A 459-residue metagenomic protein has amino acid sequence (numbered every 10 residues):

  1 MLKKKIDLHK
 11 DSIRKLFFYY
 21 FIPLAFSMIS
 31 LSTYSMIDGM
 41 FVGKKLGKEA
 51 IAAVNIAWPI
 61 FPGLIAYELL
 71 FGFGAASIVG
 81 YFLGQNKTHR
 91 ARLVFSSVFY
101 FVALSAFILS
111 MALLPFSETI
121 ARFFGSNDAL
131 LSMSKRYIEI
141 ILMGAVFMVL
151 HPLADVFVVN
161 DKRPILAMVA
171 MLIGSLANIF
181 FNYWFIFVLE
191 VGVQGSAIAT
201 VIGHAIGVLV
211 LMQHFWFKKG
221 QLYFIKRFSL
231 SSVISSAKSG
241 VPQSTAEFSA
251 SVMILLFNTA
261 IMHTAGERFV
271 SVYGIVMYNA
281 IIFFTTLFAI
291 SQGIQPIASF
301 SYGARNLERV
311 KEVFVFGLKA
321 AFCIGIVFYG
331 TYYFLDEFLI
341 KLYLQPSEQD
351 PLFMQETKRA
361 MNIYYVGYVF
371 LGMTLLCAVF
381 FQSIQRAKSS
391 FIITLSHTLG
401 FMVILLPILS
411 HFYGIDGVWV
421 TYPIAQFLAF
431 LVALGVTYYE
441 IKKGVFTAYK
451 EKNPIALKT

Functional and structural regions predicted by a protein language model:
M1-F21, V79-V146, E190-V241, A298-V366 (+1 more regions): Short alpha-helical transmembrane segments in multi-pass integral membrane proteins
L8-L46, P59-F73, I78, A103-S110 (+4 more regions): N-terminal transmembrane alpha-helices
Y19-D38, I140, G174, G203-G207 (+2 more regions): Transmembrane helical elements of multi-pass membrane transporters/channels
T33-A52, A121-D128, W184-V191, S251-Y278 (+4 more regions): Helix-terminus/linker motif at the lipid-water interface of multi-pass membrane proteins
I51-M111, M148-A167, V272-F334, L371-I393 (+1 more regions): Small-residue-rich hydrophobic transmembrane alpha-helices
G63-A66, N178-N182, G207-M212, I281-T285 (+3 more regions): Hydrophobic transmembrane alpha-helices of multi-pass small-molecule transporters
L113, V156, N182, I186 (+7 more regions): Structural signal for membrane-spanning alpha-helices in multi-pass inner-membrane proteins, emphasizing helix cores
I140-V159, A170-N178, S196-L209, S291 (+3 more regions): Short runs within selected transmembrane alpha-helices of multi-pass transporters and secretion channels
